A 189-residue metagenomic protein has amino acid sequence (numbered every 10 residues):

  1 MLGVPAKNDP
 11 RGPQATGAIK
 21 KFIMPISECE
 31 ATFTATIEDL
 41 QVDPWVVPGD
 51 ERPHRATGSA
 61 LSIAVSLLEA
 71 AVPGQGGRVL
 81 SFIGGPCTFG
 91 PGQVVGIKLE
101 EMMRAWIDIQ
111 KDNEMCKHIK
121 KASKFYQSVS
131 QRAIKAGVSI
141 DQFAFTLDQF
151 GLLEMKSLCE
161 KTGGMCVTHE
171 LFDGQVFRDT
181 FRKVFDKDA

Functional and structural regions predicted by a protein language model:
G3-D141, L147-E154, C159-Q175, R182-K187: Exposed acidic/Ser/Thr-rich ligand/metal-binding surfaces
